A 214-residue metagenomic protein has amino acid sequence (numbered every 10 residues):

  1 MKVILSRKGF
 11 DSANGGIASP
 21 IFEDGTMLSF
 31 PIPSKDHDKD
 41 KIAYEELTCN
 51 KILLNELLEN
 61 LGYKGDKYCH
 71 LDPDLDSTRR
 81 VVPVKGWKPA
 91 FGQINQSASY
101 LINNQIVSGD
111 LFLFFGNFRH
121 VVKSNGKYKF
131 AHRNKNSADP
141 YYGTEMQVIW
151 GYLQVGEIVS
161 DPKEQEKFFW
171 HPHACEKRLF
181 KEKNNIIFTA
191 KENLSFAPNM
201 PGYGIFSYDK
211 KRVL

Functional and structural regions predicted by a protein language model:
M1-K51, E145-W150, E157-L214: Contiguous surface segments at macromolecular interaction interfaces
L54-M146: Short N-terminal edge-element motif at the start of the domain
L111, G151-Y152: Conserved active-site beta-strand-loop modules that form the wall/rim of enzyme catalytic pockets and either contain
N117, Y152-Q154: Residue-level recognition of well-ordered beta-strand positions that form the cores of beta-sheet-rich folds across
N136, Q154-E157: Short edge-strand/loop segments of extracellular domains
